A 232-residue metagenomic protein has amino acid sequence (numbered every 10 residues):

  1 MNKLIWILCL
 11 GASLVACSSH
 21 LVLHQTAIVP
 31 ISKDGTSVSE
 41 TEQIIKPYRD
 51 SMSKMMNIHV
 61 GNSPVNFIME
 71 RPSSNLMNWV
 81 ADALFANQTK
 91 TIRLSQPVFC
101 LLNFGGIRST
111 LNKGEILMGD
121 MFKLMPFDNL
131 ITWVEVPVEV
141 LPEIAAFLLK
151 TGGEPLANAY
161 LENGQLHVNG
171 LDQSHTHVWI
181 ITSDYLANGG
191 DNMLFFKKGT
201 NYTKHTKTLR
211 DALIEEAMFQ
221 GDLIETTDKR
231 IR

Functional and structural regions predicted by a protein language model:
L4-S13: Sec-dependent N-terminal signal peptides
H20-P30, W79-R232: Feature captures C-terminal
Q25-P47: Post-signal peptide N-terminal segment of mature Sec-exported envelope proteins
T41, I45, S73, M77-A81 (+1 more regions): Generic structural signal for well-ordered, non-membrane alpha-helical segments in soluble metabolic enzymes
K54-R71, M193-K197: Acidic/histidine-rich, surface-exposed loop or edge segments in extracytoplasmic proteins
